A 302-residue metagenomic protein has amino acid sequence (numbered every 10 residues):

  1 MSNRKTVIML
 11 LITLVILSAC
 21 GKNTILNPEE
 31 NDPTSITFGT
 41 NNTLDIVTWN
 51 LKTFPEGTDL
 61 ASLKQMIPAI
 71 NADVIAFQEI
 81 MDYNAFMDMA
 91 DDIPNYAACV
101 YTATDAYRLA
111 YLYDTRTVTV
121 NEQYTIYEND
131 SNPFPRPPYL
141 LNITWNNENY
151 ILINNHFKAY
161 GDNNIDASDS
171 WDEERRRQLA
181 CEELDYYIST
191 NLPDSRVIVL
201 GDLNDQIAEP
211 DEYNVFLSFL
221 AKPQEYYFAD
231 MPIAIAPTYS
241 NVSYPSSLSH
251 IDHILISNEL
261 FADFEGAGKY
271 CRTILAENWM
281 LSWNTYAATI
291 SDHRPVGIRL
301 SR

Functional and structural regions predicted by a protein language model:
M1-I8: Bacterial N-terminal signal peptides that target proteins for export
M9-S18: Bacterial N-terminal signal peptides
C20-A97, A103-R108, Q178-D185, R196 (+5 more regions): N-terminal, active-site-proximal structural segment of metallo-dependent hydrolase catalytic domains
K22, N27-D32, Y124-T125, S131-P135 (+2 more regions): Metal-dependent phosphoester-hydrolase catalytic domains
T43-T48, A72, Y107-L109, T115 (+5 more regions): Extracellular structured ligand-interaction cores
L51-F54, I80, T125, F157 (+2 more regions): Hydrophobic pocket-lining residues within nucleotide cofactor-binding pockets
D59-I75, R136-Y239: Extracytoplasmic, non-cytosolic globular domains
I80-K158: Structured beta-strand-rich core segments of catalytic domains in phosphoester-bond hydrolases
